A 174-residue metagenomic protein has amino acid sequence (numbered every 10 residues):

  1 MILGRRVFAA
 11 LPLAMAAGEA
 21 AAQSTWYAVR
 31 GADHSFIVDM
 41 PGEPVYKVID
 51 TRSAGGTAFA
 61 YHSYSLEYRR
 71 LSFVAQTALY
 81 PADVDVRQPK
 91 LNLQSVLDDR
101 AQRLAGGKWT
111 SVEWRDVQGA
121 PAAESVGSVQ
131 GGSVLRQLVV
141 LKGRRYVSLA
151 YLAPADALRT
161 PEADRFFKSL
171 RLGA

Functional and structural regions predicted by a protein language model:
L3-A9: N-terminal export leaders
A9-A10, A20: Cleavable N-terminal signal peptides
A32, P41-V45, P89-L104, R144-A174: Surface-exposed amphipathic alpha-helical segments
D33-S35, Y68-R70, Q130-G132, R144: Glycine-centered tight beta-turn/hairpin loop motif at sheet-sheet or coil-to-beta transitions
D39-Y64, V96-L141: Signature of long, low-cysteine stretches enriched in small and polar/charged residues
Y61-L91, V147-A150: A short acidic-to-branched-hydrophobic micro-motif
